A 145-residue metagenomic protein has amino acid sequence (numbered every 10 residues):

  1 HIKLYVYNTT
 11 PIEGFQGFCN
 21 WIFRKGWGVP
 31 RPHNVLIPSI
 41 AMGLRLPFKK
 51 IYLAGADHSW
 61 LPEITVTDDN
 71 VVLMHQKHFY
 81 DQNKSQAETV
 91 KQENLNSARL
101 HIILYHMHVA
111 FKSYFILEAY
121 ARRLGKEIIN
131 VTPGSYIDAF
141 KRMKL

Functional and structural regions predicted by a protein language model:
H1-L145: Metal-ion/cofactor- or nucleotide/acyl-coenzyme-handling active-site neighborhoods
